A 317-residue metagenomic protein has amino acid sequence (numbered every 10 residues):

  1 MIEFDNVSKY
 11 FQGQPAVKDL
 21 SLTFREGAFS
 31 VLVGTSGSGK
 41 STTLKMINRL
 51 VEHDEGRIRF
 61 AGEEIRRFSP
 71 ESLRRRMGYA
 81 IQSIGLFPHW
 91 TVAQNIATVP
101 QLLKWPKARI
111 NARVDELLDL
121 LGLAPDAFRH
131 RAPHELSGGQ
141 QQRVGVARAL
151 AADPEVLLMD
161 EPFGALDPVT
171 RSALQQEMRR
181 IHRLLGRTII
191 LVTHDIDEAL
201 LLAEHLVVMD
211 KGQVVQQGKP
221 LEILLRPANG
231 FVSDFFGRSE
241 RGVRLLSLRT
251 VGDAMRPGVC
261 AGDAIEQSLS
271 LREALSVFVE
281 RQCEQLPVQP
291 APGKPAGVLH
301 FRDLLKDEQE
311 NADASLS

Functional and structural regions predicted by a protein language model:
N48: Helix-to-loop junction immediately C-terminal to a conserved catalytic motif
E64-G78, L102, A108, R226-P227: ABC ATPase NBD coupling module
A108-A127: Conserved ABC ATPase "signature" region
R131-L136, Q140: Conserved ABC ATPase signature
A151-E155: A short, proline-enriched helix->beta-strand linker immediately N-terminal to the Walker B motif in ABC-type P-loop
Q217-G218, R226, V298: ABC ATPase "signature
